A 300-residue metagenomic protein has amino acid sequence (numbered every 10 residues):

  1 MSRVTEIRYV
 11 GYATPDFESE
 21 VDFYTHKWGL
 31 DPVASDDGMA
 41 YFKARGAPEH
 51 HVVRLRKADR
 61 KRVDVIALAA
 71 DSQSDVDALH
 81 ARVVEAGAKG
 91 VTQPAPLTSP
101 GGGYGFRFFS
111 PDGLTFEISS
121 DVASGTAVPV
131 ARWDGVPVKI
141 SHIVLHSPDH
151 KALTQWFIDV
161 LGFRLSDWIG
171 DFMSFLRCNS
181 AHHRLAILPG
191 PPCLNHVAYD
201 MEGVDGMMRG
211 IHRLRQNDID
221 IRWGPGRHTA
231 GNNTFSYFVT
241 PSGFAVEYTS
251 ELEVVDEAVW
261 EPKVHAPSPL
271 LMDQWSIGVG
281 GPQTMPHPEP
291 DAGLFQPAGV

Functional and structural regions predicted by a protein language model:
M1-E18, P48, V63-L68, D121-K151 (+5 more regions): N-terminal beta-strand motif that seeds the catalytic metal site of vicinal oxygen chelate
S2-A81, E85-V91, P288-G299: The feature marks the first
S2-E49, L97, Y104, L145-H183: Core segments of cupin and vicinal oxygen chelate
E6-P15, A58-R82, Y104-F109, K139-P148 (+2 more regions): Vicinal oxygen chelate
E20, Y24-T25, V83, G113 (+5 more regions): Conserved active-site tyrosine of GNAT-family acetyltransferases
L30-D64, L114-V122, S166-N195, D200-V204 (+1 more regions): Conserved short beta-strand elements that form part of the metal-binding/catalytic scaffold of enzyme active sites
V84-V136, S174, I219-V300: Vicinal oxygen chelate
G135-L185, P189-M208, R215-D220: Surface-exposed interaction/gating patches
